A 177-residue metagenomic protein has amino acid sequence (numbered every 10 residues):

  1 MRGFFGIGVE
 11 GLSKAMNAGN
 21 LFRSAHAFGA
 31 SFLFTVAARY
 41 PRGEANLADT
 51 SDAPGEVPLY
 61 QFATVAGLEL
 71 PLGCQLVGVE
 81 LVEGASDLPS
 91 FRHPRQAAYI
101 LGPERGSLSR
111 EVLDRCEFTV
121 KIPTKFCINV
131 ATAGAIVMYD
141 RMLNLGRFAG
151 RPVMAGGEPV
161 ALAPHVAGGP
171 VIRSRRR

Functional and structural regions predicted by a protein language model:
M1-L81, A135, M142-L143, R147-R177: RNA substrate-binding interface of SAM-dependent RNA methyltransferases
F5, Q75-V77, R95-Y99, F118 (+1 more regions): Generic beta-strand structural signal
L12, V82, G106, T124-C127: Short, surface-exposed acidic/glycine-rich loop or hinge patches that mediate macromolecular interfaces
M16-N17, S86, S107, I128-N129: Residues that form or flank phosphate/diphosphate-binding pockets in enzymes that use nucleotide phosphates
V36-A37, E80, T119-F126: Short beta->alpha connector loops at strand-helix junctions that form conserved, small/polar/Pro-enriched
E44, L88, I128-A135: Short, charged, surface-exposed secondary-structure boundary motifs
V82-D114, T119-V120: Active-site/ligand-binding-proximal alpha/beta "capping" segment
C116, V120-P123, R141, L145: Short, well-ordered alpha-helical segments in soluble proteins
